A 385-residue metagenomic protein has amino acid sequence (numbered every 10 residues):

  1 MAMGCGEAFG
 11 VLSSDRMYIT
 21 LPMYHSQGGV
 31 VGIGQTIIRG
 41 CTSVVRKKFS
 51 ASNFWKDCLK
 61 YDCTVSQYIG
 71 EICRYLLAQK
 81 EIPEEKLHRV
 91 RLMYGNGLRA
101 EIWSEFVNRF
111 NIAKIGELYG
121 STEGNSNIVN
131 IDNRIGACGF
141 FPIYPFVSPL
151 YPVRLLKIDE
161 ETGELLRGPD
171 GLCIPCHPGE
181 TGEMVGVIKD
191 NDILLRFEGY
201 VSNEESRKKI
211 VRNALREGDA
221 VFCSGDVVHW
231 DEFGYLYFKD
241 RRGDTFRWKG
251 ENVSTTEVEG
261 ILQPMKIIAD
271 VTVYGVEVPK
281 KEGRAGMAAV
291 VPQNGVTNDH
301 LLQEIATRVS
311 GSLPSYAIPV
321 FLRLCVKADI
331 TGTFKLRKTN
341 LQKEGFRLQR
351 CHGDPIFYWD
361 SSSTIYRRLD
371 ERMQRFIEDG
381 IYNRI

Functional and structural regions predicted by a protein language model:
M1-R16, Y24-T64, Q79: Conserved AMP-binding/adenylation subdomain of ANL enzymes
A2-M3, E7, S13, T20 (+11 more regions): Ligand-binding pocket scaffold of soluble enzyme catalytic domains
S14, I38-C41, W55-I69, L77-T162 (+3 more regions): Gly/Ser/Thr-rich phosphate-binding loop
R16-I19, M184-V185, A289: Short, well-ordered beta-strand segments
S66, G120, G186, D190-A317 (+2 more regions): AMP-binding/adenylate-forming catalytic core of the ANL superfamily
G95, E117, V273, R323-L324: Hydrophobic/anchoring residues in structured secondary elements
L165-G186, R384-I385: Charge-patterned, long linear interaction tracts outside catalytic cores
G311-L336, G353-N383: AMP-binding/adenylate-forming catalytic domain of the ANL superfamily
